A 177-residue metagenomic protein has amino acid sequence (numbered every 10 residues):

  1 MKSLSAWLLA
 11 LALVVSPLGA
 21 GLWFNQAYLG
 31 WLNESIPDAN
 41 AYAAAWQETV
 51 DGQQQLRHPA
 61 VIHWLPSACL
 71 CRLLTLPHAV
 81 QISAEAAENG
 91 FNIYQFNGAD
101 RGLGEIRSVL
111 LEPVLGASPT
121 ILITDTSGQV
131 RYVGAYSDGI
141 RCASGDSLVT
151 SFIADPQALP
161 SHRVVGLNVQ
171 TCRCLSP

Functional and structural regions predicted by a protein language model:
K2-A27: Hydrophobic membrane-insertion alpha-helices, especially the h-region of bacterial N-terminal signal peptides
Q26-A41: Ser/Thr/Pro/Gly-rich low-complexity linker/stalk segments immediately outside membranes or between
A39-V50, P59, T75-N97: Conserved helix-turn-beta segment immediately C-terminal to the redox Cys motif in thioredoxin-like folds
D51-R72, A79, I153: Short active-site neighborhood of thiol/selenol oxidoreductases, capturing the structured segment around
I62-L65, Q95, I123: Structural cue for short, hydrophobic secondary-structure segments
L103-V114: Short, basic/aromatic recognition patches
S118-D138: A short, hydrophobic beta-strand/beta-hairpin element that forms part of a small beta-sheet core
S137-P177: Thiol-/selenol-based redox modules, centered on thioredoxin-like and closely related oxidoreductase domains
